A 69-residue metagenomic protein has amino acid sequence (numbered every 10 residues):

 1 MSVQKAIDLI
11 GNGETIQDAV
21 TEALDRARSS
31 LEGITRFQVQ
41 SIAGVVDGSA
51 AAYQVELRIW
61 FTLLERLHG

Functional and structural regions predicted by a protein language model:
S2-F37: Short, well-ordered alpha-helical segments
Q38-G69: A cross-kingdom feature marking charged/low-complexity
